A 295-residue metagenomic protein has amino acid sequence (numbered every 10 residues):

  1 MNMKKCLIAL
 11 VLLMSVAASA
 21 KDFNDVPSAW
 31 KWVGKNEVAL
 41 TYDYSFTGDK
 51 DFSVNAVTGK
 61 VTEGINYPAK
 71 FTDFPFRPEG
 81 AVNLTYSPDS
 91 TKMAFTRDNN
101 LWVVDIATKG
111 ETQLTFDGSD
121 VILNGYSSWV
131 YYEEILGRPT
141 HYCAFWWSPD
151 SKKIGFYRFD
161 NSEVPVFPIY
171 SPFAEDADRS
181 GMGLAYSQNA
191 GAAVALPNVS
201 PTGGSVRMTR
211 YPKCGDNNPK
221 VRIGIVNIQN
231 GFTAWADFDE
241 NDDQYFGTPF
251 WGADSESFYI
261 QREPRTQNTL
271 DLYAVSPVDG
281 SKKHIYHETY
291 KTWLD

Functional and structural regions predicted by a protein language model:
M1-C6: Positively charged n-region of N-terminal signal peptides that target proteins for export
A9, A18-D295: Beta-propeller folds
L13-M14: Repetitive helical segments and hydrophobic/amphipathic motifs
